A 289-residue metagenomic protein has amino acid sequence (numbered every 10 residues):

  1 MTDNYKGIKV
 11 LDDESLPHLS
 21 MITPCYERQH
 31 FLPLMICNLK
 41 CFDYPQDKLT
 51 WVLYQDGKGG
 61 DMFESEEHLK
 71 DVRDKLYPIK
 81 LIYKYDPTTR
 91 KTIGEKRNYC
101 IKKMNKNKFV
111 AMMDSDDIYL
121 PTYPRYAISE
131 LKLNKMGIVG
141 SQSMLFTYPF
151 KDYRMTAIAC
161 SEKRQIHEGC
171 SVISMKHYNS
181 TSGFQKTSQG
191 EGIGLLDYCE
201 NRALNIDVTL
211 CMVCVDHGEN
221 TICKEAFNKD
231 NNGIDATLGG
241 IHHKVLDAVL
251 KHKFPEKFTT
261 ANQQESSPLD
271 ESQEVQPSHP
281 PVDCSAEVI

Functional and structural regions predicted by a protein language model:
T2, S182-I289: C-terminal catalytic/acceptor-binding lobe
P17-S20, T50, G194: Cell-envelope/extracellular polymer assembly enzymes that use nucleotide-activated donors
C37-K48: Short, acidic, metal-binding catalytic loop of nucleotide-sugar glycosyltransferases
L53-L69: A conserved acidic beta->alpha catalytic loop
P87-M104: Glycine-rich, basic loop-to-helix element that forms the pyrophosphate-binding segment of sugar-nucleotide handling
K106, I166-S182: Conserved nucleotide-sugar donor-binding and metal-coordinating catalytic region shared by glycosyltransferases
N107-Y119: Short beta-strand-to-loop acidic/aromatic patch adjacent to the donor-nucleotide binding site
T122-Y153: Conserved donor NDP-sugar-binding/catalytic core segment of glycosyltransferases
